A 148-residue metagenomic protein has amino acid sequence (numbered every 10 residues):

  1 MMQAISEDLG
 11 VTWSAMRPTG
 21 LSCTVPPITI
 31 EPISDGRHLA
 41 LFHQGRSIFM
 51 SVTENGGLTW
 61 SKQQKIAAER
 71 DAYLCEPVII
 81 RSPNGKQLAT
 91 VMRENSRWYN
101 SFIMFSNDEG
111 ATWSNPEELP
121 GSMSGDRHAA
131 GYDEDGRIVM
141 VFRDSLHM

Functional and structural regions predicted by a protein language model:
M1-M148: Asp-box/BNR beta-propeller blade signature and adjacent active/binding-site loops in extracellular glycan-interacting
